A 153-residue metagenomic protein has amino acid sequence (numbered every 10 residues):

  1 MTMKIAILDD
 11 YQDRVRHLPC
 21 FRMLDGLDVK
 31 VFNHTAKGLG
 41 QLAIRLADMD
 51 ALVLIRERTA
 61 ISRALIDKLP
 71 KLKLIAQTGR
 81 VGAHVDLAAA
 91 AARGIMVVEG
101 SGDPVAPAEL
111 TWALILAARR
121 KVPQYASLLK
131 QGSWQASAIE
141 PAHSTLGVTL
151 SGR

Functional and structural regions predicted by a protein language model:
M1-D50, I55-R56: N-terminal glycine-/charge-rich "phosphate-binding" loop or analogous flexible N-terminal tail
T2, L72, S151-R153: Phosphate-coordination loops involved in phosphoryl transfer and adenosine-cofactor binding
D13, T35, R58, G100-P104 (+1 more regions): Alpha-helix initiation/capping motif
F21, A43-I44, A88-A89, A142 (+1 more regions): Short secondary-structure boundary/capping segments
A36-L42, R58-R63, H84, E140-H143: Structural motif corresponding to alpha-helix initiation and N-cap regions
M49-Q131: Phosphate/diphosphate ligand-binding glycine-rich loop within oxidoreductases
A126-R153: Glycine-rich NAD(P)-binding loop of Rossmann-like domains
